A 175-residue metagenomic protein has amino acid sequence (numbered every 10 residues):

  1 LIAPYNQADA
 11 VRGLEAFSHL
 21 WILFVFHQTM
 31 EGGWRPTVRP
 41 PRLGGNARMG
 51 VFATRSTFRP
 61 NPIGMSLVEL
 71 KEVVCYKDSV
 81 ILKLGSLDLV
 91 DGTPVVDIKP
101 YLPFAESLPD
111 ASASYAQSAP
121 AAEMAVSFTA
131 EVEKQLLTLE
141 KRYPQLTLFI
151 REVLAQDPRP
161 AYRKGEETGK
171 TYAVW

Functional and structural regions predicted by a protein language model:
L1-I63, C75-W175: Mixed-charge, low-complexity intrinsically disordered regions
V68-K71: Conserved positions in beta-strands of structured domains
